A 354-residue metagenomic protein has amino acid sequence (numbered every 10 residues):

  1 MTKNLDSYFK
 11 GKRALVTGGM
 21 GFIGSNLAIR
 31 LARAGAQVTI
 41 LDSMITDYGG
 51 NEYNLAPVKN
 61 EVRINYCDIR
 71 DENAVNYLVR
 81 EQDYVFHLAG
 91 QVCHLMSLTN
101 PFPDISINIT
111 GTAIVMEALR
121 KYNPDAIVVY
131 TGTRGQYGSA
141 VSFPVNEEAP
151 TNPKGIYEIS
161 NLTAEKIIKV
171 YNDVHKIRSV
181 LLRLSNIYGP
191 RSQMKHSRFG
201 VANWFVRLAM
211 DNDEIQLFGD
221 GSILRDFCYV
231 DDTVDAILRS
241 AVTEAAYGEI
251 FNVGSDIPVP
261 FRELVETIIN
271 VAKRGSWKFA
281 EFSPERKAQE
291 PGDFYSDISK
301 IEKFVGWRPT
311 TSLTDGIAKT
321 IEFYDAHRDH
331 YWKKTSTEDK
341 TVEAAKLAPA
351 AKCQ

Functional and structural regions predicted by a protein language model:
M1-I187, A326-H327, S336-A348, K352-Q354: N-terminal Rossmann-like NAD(P)+-binding domain of SDR-like oxidoreductases, especially those catalyzing
L27, R33, C67, M210-Q354: C-terminal substrate-binding subdomain of Rossmann-fold SDR/epimerase-dehydratase oxidoreductases
T46, Q193, S197-V201, P260: Short acidic-hydrophobic sequence patches enriched in Asp/Glu that either
E52, N203, V234-L238: Short alpha-helix within the catalytic core of nucleotide-sugar-dependent glycosyltransferases
S97, A149, S179-M194, W204-C228 (+2 more regions): A conserved pocket-lining segment of Rossmann-fold NAD(P)-dependent short-chain dehydrogenase/reductase
T99-N100, S142, I156, S192-S197 (+1 more regions): Short, solvent-exposed loop/turn segments at secondary-structure boundaries
E147, E158, H196-F199, Y295: Short, conserved loop/turn and helix-capping segments at secondary-structure boundaries that abut family-defining
T163, I167, Y171, V201 (+3 more regions): Hydrophobic alpha-helix immediately C-terminal to the catalytic Tyr-X-X-X-Lys motif of short-chain
